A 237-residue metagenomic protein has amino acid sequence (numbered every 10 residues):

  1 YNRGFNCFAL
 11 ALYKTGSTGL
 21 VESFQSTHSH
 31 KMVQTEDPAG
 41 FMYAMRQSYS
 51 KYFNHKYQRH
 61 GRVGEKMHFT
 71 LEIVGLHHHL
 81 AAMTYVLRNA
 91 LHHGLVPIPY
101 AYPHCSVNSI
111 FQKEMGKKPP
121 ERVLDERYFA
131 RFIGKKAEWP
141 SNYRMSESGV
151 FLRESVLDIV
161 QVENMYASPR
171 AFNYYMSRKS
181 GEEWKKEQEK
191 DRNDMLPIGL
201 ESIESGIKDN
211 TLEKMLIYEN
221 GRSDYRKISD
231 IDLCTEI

Functional and structural regions predicted by a protein language model:
Y1-Q25, Q34-I237: Short Pro-Cys-Gly-centered "Cys-loop" motif that presents a nucleophilic cysteine in a tight turn
